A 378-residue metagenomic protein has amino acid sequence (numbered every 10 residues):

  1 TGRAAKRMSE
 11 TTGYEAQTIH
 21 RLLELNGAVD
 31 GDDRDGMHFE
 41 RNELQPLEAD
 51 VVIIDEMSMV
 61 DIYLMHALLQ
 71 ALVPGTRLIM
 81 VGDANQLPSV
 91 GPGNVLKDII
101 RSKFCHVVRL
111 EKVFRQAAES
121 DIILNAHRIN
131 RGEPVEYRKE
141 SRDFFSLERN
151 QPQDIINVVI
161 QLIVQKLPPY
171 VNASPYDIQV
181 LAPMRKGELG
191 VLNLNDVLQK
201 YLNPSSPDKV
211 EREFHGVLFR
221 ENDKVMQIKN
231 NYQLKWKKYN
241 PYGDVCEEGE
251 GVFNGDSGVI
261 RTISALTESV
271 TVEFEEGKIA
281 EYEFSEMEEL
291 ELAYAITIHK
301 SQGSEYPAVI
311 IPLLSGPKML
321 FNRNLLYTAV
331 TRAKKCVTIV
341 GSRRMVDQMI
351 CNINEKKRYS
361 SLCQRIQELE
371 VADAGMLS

Functional and structural regions predicted by a protein language model:
G2-K6, T11, Q17-D30, M37-H38 (+3 more regions): Conserved helicase motor core of SF1/SF2 NTP-dependent helicases
M8, R41-Q45, L69-A71, P88 (+11 more regions): Replace "in large, NTP-powered and nucleic-acid-processing enzymes" with "in large, NTP-powered factors and other
P46-A49, L72-G75, F104, S174-Y176 (+3 more regions): Short loop/turn elements that form and flank the Walker-type P-loop nucleotide-binding site in RecA-like NTPase cores
V51-I53, L181, M226, I310-P312: Structural motif
V60, L87, Q233-L234, G316-K318: Short beta-strands and strand-coil junctions in structured, solvent-facing domains, enriched
M80, V180-A182, I311, I339: Structural beta-sheet core signal
A84-E250: Conserved helicase motor core of P-loop NTPases
R131, C246-E250, N254-S378: C-terminal accessory regions
